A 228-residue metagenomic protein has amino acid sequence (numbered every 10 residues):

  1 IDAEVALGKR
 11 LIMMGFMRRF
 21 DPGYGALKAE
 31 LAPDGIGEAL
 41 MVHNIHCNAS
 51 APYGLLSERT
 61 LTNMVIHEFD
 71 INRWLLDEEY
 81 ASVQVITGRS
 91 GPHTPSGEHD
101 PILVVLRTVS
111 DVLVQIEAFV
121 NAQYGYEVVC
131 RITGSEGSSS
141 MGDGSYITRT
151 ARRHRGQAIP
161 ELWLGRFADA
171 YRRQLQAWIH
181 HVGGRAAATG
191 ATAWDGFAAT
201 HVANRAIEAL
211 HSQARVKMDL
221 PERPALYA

Functional and structural regions predicted by a protein language model:
I1-A51: A contiguous active-site-proximal alpha/beta segment in oxidoreductase catalytic domains
D2, A6, L11, V109 (+1 more regions): C-terminal helix-rich "cap/oligomerization" subdomain common to oxidoreductases
D2, K28, N72-R73, V105 (+2 more regions): Non-transmembrane alpha-helical segments in soluble domains of secreted/periplasmic/extracellular proteins
G23-Y24, E68-N72, R172-Q176, T200-N204: A general structural signal for well-ordered alpha-helical segments in protein cores
Y24-A26, P52-S57, P95-E98, V128-V129 (+4 more regions): Short aromatic-enriched loop/helix-cap "lid" or pocket-rim segments at secondary-structure transitions that line
A51-L113, F119-G125, W194: Rossmann-like dinucleotide-binding domain that binds NAD(P)(H)
T87-R89, T94-G97, V109-Q176, T189: NAD(P)-dinucleotide binding in Rossmann-like oxidoreductases
